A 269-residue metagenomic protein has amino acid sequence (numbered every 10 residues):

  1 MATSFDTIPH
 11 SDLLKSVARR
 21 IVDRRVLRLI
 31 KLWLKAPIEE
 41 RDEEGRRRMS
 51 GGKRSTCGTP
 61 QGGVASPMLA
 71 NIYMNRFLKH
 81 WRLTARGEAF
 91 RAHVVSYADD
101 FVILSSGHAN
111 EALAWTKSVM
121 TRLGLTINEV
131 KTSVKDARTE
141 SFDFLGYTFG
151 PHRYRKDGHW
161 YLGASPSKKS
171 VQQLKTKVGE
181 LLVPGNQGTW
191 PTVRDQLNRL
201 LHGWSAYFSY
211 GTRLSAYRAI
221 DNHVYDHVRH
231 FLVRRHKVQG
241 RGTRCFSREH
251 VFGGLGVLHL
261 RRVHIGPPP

Functional and structural regions predicted by a protein language model:
M1-A137, S141: Conserved polymerase palm-domain catalytic core
P9-D12, M49-S55, H93-Y97, D143 (+3 more regions): Short acidic (Asp/Glu) and glycine-rich catalytic loops that position anionic groups and cofactors
L32-E44, L123-T189: A conserved non-catalytic segment of reverse transcriptases and RNA-directed RNA polymerases corresponding to the late
L34, I38-E40, G188-F208, N222-V224: Core structural elements
K53-T59, G163, G179-V193, W204-A216 (+1 more regions): Short, solvent-exposed helix-loop connector elements
V94-A98, T132-E140, Q196-L200, Y217-Y225 (+1 more regions): A glycine-rich phosphate-binding loop feature that marks nucleotide/adenosyl-phosphate handling sites
G211-R234: Short secondary-structure subsegments characteristic of cysteine-rich extracellular domains
H227, L232-P269: Extended C-terminal regions of large enzymes
